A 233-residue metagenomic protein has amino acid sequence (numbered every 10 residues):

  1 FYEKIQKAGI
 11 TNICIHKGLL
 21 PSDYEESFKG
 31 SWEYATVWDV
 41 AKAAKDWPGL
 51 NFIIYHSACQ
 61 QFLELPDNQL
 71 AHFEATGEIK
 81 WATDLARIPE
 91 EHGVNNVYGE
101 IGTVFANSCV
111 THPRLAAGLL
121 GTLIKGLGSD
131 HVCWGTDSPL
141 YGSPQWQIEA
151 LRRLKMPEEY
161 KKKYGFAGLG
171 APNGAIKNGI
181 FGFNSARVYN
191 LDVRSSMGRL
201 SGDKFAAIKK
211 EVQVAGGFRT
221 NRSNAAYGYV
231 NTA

Functional and structural regions predicted by a protein language model:
F1-W134, E159-L169, N173, T220-S223: Catalytic pocket-lining loop regions of alpha/beta-barrel enzymes, especially the amidohydrolase/enolase/GH5 lineages
T122, G126-C133, Y141-A233: Mid-to-C-terminal alpha-helical segments outside catalytic/metal-binding sites
D137: Active-site glycine-centered loops adjacent to acidic/histidine catalytic or metal-binding residues that shape
